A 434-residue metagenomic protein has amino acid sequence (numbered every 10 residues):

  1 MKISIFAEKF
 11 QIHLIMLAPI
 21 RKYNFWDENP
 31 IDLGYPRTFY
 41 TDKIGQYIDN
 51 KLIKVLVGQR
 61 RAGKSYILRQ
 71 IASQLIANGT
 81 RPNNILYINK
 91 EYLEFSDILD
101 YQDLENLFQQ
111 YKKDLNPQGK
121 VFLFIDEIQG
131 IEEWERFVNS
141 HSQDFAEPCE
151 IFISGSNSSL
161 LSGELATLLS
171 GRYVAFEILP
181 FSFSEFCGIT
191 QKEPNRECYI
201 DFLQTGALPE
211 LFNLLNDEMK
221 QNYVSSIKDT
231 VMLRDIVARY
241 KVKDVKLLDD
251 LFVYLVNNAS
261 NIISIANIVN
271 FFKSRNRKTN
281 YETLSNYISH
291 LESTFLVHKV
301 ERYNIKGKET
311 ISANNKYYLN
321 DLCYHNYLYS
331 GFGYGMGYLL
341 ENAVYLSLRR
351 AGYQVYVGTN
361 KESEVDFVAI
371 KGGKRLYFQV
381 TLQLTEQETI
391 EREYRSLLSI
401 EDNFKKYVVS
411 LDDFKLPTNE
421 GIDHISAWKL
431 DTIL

Functional and structural regions predicted by a protein language model:
K2-H13, L17-Y23, N29, S156-S158 (+3 more regions): Interdomain motor-coupling "hinge/lid" segment immediately C-terminal to the ATP-binding subdomain of NTP-driven enzymes
S4-F10, N84-L86, D217-R375: Accessory nucleic acid-recognition modules appended to NTPase machines
I31-I48: Pre-Walker A adenine-sensing motif
L56: Hydrophobic anchor at the beta1->P-loop junction of P-loop NTPases
K64: Conserved lysine of the Walker
I67: Hydrophobic positions on the alpha1 helix immediately C-terminal to the Walker A/P-loop
L86-Q118: Short glycine-rich substrate-engagement loop in P-loop NTPases that contacts/grips substrate
E135-F152: Conserved catalytic/switch belt of AAA+ P-loop NTPases
